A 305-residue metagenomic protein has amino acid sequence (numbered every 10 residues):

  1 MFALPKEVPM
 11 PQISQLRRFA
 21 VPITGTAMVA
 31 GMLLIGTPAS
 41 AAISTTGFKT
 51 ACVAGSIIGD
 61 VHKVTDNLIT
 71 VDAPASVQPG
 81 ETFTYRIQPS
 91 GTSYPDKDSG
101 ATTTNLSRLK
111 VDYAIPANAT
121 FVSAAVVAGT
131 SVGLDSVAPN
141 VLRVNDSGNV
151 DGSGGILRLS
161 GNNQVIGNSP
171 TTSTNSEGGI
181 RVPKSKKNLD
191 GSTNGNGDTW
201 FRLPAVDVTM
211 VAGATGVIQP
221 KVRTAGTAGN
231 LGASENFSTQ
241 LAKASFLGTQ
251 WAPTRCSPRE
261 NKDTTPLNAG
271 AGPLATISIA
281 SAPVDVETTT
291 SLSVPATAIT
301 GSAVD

Functional and structural regions predicted by a protein language model:
M1-A41: Secretory targeting and sorting signals
F2, K6-E7, A42-N149, T171 (+2 more regions): Serine/threonine-rich, low-complexity linker/repeat segments that form flexible spacers/stalks
A51, L157, F201-L203, V208-G213 (+2 more regions): Generic detection of short hydrophobic beta-strand segments and adjacent strand-loop junctions
D98-T102, F121-S123, A228-G270: Beta-sandwich strand segments
A128-G152, G226-W251: Internal, charge-rich low-complexity segments
G161-I218: Low-complexity, intrinsically disordered segments enriched in Ser/Thr together with acidic residues
R202-A242: Internal, hydrophobic beta-strand segments that form the core of beta-sheet-rich folds
